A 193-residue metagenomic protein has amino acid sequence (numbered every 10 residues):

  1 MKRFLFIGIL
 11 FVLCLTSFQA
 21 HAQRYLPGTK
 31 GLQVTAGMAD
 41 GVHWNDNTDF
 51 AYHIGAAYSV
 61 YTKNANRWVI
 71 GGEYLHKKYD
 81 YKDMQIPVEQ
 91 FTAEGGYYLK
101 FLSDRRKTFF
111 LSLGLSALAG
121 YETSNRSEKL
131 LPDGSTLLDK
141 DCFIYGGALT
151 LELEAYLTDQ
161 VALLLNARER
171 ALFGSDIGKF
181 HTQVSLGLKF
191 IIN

Functional and structural regions predicted by a protein language model:
M1-G28: Bacterial Sec-dependent N-terminal signal peptides
A20-W68, K189-N193: Short glycine/proline- and aromatic-enriched beta-strand/turn motifs that initiate or cap beta-hairpins
G28-K30, T48-I54, P87-A93, F109 (+2 more regions): Residues that define the transmembrane beta-barrel architecture of outer-membrane proteins
Q33-T35, A51-H53, S59, V69 (+5 more regions): Residue-level detection of beta-strand scaffold positions
G37-M38, P132-D133, D139-K140, Y145 (+1 more regions): Short leucine-rich amphipathic alpha-helices used at interfaces
G41-W44, Y79-I86, D133-D139, A171-S175: Extracellular loop and loop/strand-boundary signature of outer-membrane beta-barrel proteins
A57-L131, V161, F190-N193: Gram-negative (and chloroplast) outer-membrane scaffold detector with strong preference for beta-barrel transmembrane
L75-K78, G147-N193: Predominantly the C-terminal beta-signal and adjacent terminal strand-loop region of outer-membrane beta-barrel
